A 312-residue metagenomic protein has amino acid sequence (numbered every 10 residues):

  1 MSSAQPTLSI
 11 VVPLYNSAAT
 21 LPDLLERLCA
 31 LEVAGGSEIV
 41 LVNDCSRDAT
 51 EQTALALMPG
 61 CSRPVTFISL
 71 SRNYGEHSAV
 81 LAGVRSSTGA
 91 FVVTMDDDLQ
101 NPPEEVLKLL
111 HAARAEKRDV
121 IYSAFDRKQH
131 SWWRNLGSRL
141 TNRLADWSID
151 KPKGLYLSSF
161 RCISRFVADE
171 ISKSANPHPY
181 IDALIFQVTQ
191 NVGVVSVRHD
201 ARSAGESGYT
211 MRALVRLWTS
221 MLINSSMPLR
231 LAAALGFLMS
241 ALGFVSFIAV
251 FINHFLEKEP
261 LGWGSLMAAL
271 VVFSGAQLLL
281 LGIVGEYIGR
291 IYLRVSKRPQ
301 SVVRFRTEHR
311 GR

Functional and structural regions predicted by a protein language model:
S2-Q5, Y180-R312: Hydrophobic helical membrane-anchoring modules
T7-S9, E38: Cell-envelope/extracellular polymer assembly enzymes that use nucleotide-activated donors
S17-L31: Short, well-formed alpha-helical segments that are part of the catalytic scaffolds of diverse glycosyltransferases
T20-P22, D48-L57: Acidic helix N-cap motif at the loop->helix transition within catalytic regions of sugar-transfer enzymes
G35-C45, T66-S69: Short beta-strand/loop segment that forms part of the nucleotide-sugar
N43-Q52, L99-Q100: A conserved acidic beta->alpha catalytic loop
L70-R72, E76-S86, P103-P179, D200-T219 (+1 more regions): Acceptor/aglycone-binding surface of glycosyltransferases and processive sugar-polymer synthases
V92: Short aromatic/hydrophobic "clamp" motif used to bind/position activated sugar donors
